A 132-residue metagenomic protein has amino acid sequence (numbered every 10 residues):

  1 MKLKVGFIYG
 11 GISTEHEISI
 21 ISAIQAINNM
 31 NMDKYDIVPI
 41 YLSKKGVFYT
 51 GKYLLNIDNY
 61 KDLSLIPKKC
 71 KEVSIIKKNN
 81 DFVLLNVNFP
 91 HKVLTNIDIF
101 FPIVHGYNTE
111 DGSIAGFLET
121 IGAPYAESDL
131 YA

Functional and structural regions predicted by a protein language model:
M1-Y131: ATP-binding N-terminal substructure of ATP-dependent carboxylate-amine bond-forming enzymes
